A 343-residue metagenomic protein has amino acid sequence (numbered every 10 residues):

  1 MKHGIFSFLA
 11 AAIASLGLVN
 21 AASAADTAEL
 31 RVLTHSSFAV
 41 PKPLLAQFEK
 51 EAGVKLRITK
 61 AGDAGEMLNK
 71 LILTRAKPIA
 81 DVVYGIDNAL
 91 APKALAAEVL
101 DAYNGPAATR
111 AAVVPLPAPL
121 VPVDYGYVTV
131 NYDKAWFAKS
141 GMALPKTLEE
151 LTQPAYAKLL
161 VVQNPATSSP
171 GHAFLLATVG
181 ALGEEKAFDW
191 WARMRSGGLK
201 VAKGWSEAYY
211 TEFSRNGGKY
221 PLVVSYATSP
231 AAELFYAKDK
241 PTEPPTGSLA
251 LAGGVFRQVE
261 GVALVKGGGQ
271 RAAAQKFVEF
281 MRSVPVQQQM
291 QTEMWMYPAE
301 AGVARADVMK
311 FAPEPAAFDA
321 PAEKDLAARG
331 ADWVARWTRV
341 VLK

Functional and structural regions predicted by a protein language model:
A25-K93, K343: Early extracytoplasmic/lumenal segment of secretory-pathway proteins
L33-S36, L116-V123, D133-K134, S140-G141 (+3 more regions): Short beta-strand->loop
P78-V83, D101-A135, E149, L159-P165: A structural signal for short loop-to-beta-strand junctions that line the ligand-binding cleft of periplasmic/secreted
L100-A107, P119-P122, E149-T152, P221 (+4 more regions): Short beta-strand->loop
N131-W136, Q258-Q270, Q289: A bilobed periplasmic-binding-protein/Venus flytrap-type ligand-binding module shared by bacterial periplasmic
A173, A177-G254: Ligand-binding pocket segment of bilobal, Venus flytrap-like solute-binding proteins
V265-P321: Mature extracytoplasmic/periplasmic domains
D307-K343: Extracellular/periplasmic bilobal clamshell ligand-binding domains
